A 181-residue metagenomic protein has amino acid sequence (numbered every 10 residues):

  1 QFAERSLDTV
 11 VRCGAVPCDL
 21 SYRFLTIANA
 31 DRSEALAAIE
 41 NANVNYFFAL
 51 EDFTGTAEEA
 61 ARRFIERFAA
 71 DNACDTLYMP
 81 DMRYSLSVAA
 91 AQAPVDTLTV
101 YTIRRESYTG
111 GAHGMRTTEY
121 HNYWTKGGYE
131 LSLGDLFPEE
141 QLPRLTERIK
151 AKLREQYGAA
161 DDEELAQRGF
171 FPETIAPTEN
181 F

Functional and structural regions predicted by a protein language model:
Q1-F181: Compositionally biased intrinsically disordered regions enriched in Thr/Gly
